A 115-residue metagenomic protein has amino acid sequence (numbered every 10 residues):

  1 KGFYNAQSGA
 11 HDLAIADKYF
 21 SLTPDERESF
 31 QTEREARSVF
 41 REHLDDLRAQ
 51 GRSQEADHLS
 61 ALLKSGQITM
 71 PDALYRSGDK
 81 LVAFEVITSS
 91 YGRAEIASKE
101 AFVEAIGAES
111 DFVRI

Functional and structural regions predicted by a protein language model:
Q7, Y19-F20, P24-V82, I87-Y91: Active-site metal-binding core of divalent-cation-utilizing nuclease and nuclease-like domains
A10-A14, S65, E95: Soluble or luminal CAZymes and related metallo-dependent hydrolases
A16-L22, E104-E109: Metal-dependent nuclease catalytic cores in nucleic-acid-processing enzymes, especially RNase H-like/related
A49-R52, F102-I106: Short, low-complexity, polar/charged sequence segments that are solvent-exposed and flexible
D79-L81, I87, R93-A94, E104-I115: Nucleic-acid nuclease catalytic cores
A97-E100: Structural alpha-helical segments in enzyme catalytic/regulatory domains
